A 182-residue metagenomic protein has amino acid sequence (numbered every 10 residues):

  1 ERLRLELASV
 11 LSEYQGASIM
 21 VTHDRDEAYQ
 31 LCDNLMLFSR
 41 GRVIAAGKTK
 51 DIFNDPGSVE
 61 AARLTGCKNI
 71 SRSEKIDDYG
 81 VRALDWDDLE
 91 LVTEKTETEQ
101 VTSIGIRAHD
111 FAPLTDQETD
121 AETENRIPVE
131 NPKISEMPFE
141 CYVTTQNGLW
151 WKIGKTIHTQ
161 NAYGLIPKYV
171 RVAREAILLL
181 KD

Functional and structural regions predicted by a protein language model:
E1-E60: ABC ATPase nucleotide-binding domains
G16, N69-S71, I127: Structural detector for hydrophobic anchor residues on beta-strands
N54-Y79, G105: C-terminal boundary and immediately downstream tail of ABC-type ATPase nucleotide-binding domains
G57, D87, Q146-N147: A short beta-strand motif that forms part of the nucleic acid-binding face of small beta-barrel RNA-binding folds
K75-D77, N131-E136: A residue-level detector for short acidic-glycine micro-motifs
R82-I134, T156-D182: Glycine/charge-rich catalytic "coupling/switch" loops of P-loop NTPases
F139-V143: Short aromatic-glycine-enriched beta-strand elements
W150-G154: A short macromolecule-binding patch
